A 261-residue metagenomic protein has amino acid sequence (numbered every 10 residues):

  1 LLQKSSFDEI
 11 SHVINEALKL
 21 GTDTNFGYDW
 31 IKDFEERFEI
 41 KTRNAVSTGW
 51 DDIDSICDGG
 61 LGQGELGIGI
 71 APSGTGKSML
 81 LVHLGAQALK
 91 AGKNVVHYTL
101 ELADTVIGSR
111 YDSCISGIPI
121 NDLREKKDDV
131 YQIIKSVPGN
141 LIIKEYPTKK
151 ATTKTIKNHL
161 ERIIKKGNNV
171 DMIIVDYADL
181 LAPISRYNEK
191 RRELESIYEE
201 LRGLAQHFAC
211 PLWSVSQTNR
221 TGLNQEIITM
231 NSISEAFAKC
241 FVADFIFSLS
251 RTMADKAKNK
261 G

Functional and structural regions predicted by a protein language model:
L1-K32, F38, G74-T75: Short, small/acidic-rich helices and loops at N termini and domain boundaries of DNA replication/processing enzymes
D29-S55: N-terminal pre-Walker A segment at the start of P-loop NTPase domains
C57-G64: Phosphate-binding P-loop
G67-I68, V96: Short hydrophobic/aromatic beta-strand immediately N-terminal to the Walker A/P-loop
A71: The Walker A (P-loop) glycine that initiates the GxxxxGKT/S ATP-binding motif of P-loop NTPases
G74, D128, R192-G261: Phosphate-binding/switch region of NTP-binding enzymes
L80, L84: Hydrophobic positions on the alpha1 helix immediately C-terminal to the Walker A/P-loop
Q87-N169, P183: Cytosolic-facing regulatory segments adjacent to core modules
